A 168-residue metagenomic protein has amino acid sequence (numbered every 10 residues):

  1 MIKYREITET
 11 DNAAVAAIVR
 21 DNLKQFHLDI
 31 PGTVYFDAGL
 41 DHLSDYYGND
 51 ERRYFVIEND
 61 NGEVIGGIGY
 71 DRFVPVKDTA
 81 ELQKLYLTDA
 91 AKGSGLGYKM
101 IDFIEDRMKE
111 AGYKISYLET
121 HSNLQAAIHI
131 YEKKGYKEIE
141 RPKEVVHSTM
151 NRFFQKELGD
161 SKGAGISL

Functional and structural regions predicted by a protein language model:
I2-K3: Extreme N-terminal starter segment of soluble prokaryotic enzymes
E6-Q83, T88-D89, I101-F103, R107 (+3 more regions): Acetyl-CoA-dependent GNAT
E63, L85-D102, K109-A111, S116 (+2 more regions): Conserved glycine-rich acetyl-CoA-binding loop
K114-Q125, H129-L168: C-terminal "cap" of GNAT-fold acetyltransferases
